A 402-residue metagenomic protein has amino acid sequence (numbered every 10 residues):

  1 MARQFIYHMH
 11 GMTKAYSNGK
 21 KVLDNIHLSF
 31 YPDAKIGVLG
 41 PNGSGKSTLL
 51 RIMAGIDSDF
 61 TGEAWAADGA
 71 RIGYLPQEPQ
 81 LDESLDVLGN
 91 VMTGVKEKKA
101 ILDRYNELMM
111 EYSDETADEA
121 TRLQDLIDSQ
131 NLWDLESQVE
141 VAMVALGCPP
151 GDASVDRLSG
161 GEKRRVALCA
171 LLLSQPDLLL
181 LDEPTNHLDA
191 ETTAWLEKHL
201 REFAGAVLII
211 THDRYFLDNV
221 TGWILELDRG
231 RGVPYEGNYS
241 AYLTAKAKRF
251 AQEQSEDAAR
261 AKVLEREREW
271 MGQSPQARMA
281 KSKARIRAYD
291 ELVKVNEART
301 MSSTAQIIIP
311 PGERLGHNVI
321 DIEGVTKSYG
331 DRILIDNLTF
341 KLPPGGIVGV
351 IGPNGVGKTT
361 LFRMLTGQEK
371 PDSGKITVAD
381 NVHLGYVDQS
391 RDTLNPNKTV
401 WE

Functional and structural regions predicted by a protein language model:
M1-A258, T304-E402: ABC ATP-binding cassette signature C-motif
A245-A288, L292-R299: Intracellular alpha-helical coupling/juxtamembrane segments of multi-pass membrane proteins
